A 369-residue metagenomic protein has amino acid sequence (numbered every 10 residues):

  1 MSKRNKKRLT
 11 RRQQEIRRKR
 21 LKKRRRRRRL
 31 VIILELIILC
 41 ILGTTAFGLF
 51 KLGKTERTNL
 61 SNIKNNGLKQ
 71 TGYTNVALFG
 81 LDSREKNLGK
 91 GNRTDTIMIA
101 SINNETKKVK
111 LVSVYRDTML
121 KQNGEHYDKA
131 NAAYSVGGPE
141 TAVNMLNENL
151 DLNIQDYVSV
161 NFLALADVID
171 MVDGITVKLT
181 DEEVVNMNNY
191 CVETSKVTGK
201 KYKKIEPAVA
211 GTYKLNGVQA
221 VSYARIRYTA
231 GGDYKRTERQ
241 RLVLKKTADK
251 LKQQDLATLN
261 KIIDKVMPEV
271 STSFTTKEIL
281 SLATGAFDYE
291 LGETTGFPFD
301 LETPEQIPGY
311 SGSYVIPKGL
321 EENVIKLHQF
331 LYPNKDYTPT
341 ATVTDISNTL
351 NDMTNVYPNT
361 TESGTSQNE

Functional and structural regions predicted by a protein language model:
M1-R20: N-terminal targeting leaders characterized by basic, low-complexity, disordered sequences that direct proteins
R17-K107, S281, Y314: Entry/capping segment at the start of metal-dependent catalytic domains with acidic active-site entry clusters
T71-G72, D170-T258: Flexible, polar/acidic helix-loop-strand segments at domain edges
T71-T74, G91-I97, T106-V114, E125 (+7 more regions): Extracytoplasmic
E85-L88, D128-V136, D151-D156, A210 (+4 more regions): Second-shell loop/turn segments in exported
T96, Y127, P139-N147, F162-A166 (+8 more regions): Extracytoplasmic/secreted envelope proteins and their assembly/folding machinery, especially bacterial periplasmic
E125, E269-E369: C-terminal solvent-exposed extensions
V136-K200, S273-T275, I279: Amphipathic, coiled-coil-like alpha-helical scaffolding segments used for oligomerization/assembly
